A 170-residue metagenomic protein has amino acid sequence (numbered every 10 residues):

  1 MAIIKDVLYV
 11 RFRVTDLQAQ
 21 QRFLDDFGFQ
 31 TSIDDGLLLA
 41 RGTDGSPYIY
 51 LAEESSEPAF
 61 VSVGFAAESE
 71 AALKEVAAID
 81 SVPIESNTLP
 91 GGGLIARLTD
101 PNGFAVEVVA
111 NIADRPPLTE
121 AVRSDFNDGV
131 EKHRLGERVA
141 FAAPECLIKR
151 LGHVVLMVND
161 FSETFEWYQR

Functional and structural regions predicted by a protein language model:
M1-Q18, F60-V63, E120-S162: N-terminal beta-strand motif that seeds the catalytic metal site of vicinal oxygen chelate
A2-Y48, L156-R170: Core segments of cupin and vicinal oxygen chelate
I4, P47, F60, G92-G93: A structure-centric signal for secondary-structure junctions around beta-strands
T15-Q18, D35, G64-A105, V158-F165: Vicinal oxygen chelate
F29-V61, A105-I112: Conserved short beta-strand elements that form part of the metal-binding/catalytic scaffold of enzyme active sites
G45-P47, E53, F65-A67, D128-K132: Non-heme Fe(II)-dependent double-stranded beta-helix
D80-L147: Vicinal oxygen chelate
